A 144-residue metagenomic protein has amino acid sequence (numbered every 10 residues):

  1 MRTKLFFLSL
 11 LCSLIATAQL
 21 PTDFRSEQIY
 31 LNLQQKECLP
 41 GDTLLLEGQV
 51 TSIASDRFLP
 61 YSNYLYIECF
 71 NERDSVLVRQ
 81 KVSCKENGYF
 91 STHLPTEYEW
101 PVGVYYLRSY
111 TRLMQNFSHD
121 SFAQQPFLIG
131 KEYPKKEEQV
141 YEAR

Functional and structural regions predicted by a protein language model:
M1-T22: Bacterial Sec-dependent N-terminal signal peptides
A18-R144: N-terminal, cleavable Sec-dependent signal peptides of secreted/periplasmic/extracellular proteins
